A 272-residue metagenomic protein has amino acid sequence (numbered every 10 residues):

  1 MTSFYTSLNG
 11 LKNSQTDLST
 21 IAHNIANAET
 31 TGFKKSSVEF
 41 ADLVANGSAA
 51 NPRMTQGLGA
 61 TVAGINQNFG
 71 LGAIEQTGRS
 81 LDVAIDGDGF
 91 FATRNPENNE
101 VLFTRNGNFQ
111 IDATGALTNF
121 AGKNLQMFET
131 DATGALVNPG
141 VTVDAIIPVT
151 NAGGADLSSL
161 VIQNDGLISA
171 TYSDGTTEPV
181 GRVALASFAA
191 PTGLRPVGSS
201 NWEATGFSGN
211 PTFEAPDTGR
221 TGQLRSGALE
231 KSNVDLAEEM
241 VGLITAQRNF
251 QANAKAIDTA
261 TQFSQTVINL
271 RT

Functional and structural regions predicted by a protein language model:
M1-G134, T150-T272: Amphipathic alpha-helical polymerization modules
D131-D144: Solvent-exposed, low-complexity segments and loops of surface/extracellular structural proteins
V143-I147, N151: Residue-level detector of intrinsically disordered, flexible termini and proteolytic processing junctions
